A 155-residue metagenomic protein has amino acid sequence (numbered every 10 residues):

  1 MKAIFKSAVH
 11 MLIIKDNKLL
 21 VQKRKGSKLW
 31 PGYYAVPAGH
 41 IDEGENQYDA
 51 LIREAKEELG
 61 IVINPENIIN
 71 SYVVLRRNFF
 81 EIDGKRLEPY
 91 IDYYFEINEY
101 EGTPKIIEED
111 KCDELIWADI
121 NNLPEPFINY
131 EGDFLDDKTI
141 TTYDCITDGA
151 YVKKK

Functional and structural regions predicted by a protein language model:
M1-L20, P37, D42, Y93-E96: Conserved N-terminal beta-strand and adjoining loop/helix that marks the start of the Nudix/MutT-like hydrolase domain
A3, G84-I91, E109-C112: A generic structural micro-feature
K15, V74-P104: Active-site-adjacent beta-strand/loop module that shapes the phosphate/pyrophosphate-binding cleft
K18-E58: Conserved Nudix-box catalytic region and its N-terminal flanking loop in Nudix hydrolases and closely related
P37, E43, F80-I82, I146-K155: Functional cleft and adjacent loop/helix regions within the main domain that mediate ligand binding or catalysis
I41, V74, E99-Y100, I120-L123: Hydrophobic pocket-lining residues within nucleotide cofactor-binding pockets
V62-Y72: A short coil-to-beta-strand element that immediately follows conserved catalytic motifs
E109-K155: Nudix hydrolase/Nudix homology domain
